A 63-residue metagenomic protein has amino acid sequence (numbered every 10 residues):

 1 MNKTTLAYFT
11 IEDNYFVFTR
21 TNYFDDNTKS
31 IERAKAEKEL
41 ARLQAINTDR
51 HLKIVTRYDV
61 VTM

Functional and structural regions predicted by a protein language model:
N2-D26: Short aromatic-glycine-(Arg/Gly/Cys) micro-motifs in beta-strand/loop hairpins
T4-A7, S30-R33, L52: Broad hydrophobic/π-residue packing in well-ordered secondary structure
Y15, T21, K35, Y58-D59: N-terminal regions of proteins, emphasizing targeting and processing segments when present
F24-D26, S30-E39: Conserved aromatic
R33, L40-M63: Short, mixed-charge low-complexity intrinsically disordered segments
